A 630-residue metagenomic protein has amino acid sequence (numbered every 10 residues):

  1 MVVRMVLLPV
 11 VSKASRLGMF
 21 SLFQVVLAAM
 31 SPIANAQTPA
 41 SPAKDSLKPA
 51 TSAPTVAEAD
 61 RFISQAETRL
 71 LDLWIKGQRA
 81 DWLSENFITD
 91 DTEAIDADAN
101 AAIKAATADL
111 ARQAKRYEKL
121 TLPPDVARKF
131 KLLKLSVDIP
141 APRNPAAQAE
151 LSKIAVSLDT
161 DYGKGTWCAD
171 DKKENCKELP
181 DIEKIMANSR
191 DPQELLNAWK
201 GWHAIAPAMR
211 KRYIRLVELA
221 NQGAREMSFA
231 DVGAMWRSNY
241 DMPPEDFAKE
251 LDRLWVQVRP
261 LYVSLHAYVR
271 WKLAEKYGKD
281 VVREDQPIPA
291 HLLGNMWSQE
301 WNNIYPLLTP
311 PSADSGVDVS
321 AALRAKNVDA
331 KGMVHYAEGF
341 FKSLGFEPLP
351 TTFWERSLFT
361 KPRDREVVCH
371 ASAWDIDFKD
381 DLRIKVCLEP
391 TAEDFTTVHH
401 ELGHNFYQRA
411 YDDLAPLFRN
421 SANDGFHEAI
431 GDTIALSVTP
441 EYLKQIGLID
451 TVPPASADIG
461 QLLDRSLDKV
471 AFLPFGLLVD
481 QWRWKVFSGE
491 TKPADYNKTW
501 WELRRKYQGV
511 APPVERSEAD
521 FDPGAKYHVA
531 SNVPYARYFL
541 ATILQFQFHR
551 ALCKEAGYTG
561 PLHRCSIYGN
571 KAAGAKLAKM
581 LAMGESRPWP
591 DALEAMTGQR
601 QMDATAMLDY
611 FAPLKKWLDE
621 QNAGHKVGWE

Functional and structural regions predicted by a protein language model:
M1-R16: N-terminal secretory signal peptides that target proteins for export/translocation
G18-P32: Bacterial N-terminal signal peptides
Q37-R215, G233, K526, V533-A536 (+3 more regions): N-terminal helix-rich structural modules
P42-E58, D91-T92, L133, D231-A234 (+10 more regions): C-terminal, non-catalytic "cap/extension" segments appended to globular domains
S84-A102, E118-P140, D171-P192, R225-D246 (+5 more regions): Charge-rich, acidic-biased intrinsically disordered regions
E174-P180, R215-K385, P454-R465, A471: Active-site-proximal, well-structured secondary-structure segments within enzyme catalytic domains
F247, L251-L261, S421-P454: Post-HExxH zinc-binding segment in Zn-dependent metallohydrolases
L382-V398: Short pre-active-site segment immediately N-terminal to the catalytic Zn-binding motif
